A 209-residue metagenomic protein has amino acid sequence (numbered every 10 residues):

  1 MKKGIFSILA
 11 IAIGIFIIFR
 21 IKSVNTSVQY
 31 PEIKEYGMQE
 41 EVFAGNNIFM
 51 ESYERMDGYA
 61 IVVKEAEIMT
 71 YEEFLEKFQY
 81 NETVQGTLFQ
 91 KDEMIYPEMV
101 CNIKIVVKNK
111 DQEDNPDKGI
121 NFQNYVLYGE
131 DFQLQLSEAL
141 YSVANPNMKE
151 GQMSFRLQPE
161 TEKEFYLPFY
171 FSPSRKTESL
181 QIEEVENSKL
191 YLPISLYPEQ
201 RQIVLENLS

Functional and structural regions predicted by a protein language model:
M1-N102, V106-S209: Conserved functional micro-motifs across diverse proteins
